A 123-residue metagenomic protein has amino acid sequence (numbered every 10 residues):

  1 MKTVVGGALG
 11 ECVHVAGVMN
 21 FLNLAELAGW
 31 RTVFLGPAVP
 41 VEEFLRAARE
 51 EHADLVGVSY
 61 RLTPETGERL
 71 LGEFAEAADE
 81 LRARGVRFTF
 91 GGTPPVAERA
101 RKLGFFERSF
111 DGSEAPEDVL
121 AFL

Functional and structural regions predicted by a protein language model:
M1-L35: ATP-dependent carboxylate/acyl-activation modules
H14, T66, V119: Glycine/Thr-rich phosphate-binding loops of Rossmann-like dinucleotide-binding domains
V15, M19, E68, S113: Electropositive phosphate-/nucleotide-binding environments in soluble metabolic enzymes
L27-A28, F34, V39-F106: Cofactor-cradling patches in redox/metallo enzymes
E107-A115: Short acidic-hydrophobic, aromatic-tinged amphipathic segments that line or gate anion-handling sites
P116-L123: A charged, well-structured terminal subsegment
